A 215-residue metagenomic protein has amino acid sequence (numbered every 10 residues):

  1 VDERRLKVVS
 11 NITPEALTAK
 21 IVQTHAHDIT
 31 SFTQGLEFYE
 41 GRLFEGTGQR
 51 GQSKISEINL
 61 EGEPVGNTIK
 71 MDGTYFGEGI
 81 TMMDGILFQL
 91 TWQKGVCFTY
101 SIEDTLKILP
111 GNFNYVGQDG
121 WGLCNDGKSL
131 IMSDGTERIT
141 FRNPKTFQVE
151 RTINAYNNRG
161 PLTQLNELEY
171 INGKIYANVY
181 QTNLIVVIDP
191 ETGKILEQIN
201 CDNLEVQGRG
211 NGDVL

Functional and structural regions predicted by a protein language model:
S10-T30, L60-G66: A short helix->beta-strand "capping" segment at the edge of beta-propeller domains
V22-S56, T68-T81, W121-G122: Beta-strand-rich domains and repeat architectures in extracellular enzymes and scaffolds, especially beta-propellers
T24-I29, T68-G73, G111-G117, I153-G160 (+2 more regions): Surface loop/turn motifs at the tips and blade-to-blade linkers of beta-strand repeat domains
S31-G35, Y75-T81, G117-D126, P161-E167 (+1 more regions): Repeated scaffold domains used in trafficking and secretory/extracellular systems, primarily beta-propellers
E40-G41, D84-G85, G127-K128, N172-G173: Short coil/turn segments that connect the beta-strands within blades of beta-propeller domains
E45-R50, F88-K94, M132-E137, A177-Q181: Conserved beta-strand positions in repeat-built beta-propeller and related beta-rich domains
I58-E63, S101-T105, P144-F147, D189-G193: Short loop/turn segments that connect beta-strands within beta-propeller blades
G62-D119: Blade-loop segments of beta-propeller domains
